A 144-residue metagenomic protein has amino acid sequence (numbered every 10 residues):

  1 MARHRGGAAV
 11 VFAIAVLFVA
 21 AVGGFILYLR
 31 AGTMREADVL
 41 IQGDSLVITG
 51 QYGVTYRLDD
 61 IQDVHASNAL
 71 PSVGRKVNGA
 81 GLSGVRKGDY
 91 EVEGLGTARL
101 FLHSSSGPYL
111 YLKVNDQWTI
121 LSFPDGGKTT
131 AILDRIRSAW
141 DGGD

Functional and structural regions predicted by a protein language model:
M1-E36: Alpha-helical transmembrane spans
A9, I14-A15, I26, V92 (+2 more regions): Generic N-terminal initiation segments characterized by hydrophobic and/or small/turn-forming residues
F12-G23, I41-G43, A66-A80: Short low-complexity stretches enriched in small and charged residues
F25, L40-I41, E91, N115: Generic signal for short, ordered secondary-structure residues within or immediately flanking folded domains
L27-L58, H65: Conserved beta-hairpin
T49-Y56, D63-N115: Non-transmembrane, membrane-adjacent beta-strand/coil modules in membrane-associated proteins and peripheral
D59, L70-P71, S104-D144: Terminal and domain-flanking low-complexity segments
